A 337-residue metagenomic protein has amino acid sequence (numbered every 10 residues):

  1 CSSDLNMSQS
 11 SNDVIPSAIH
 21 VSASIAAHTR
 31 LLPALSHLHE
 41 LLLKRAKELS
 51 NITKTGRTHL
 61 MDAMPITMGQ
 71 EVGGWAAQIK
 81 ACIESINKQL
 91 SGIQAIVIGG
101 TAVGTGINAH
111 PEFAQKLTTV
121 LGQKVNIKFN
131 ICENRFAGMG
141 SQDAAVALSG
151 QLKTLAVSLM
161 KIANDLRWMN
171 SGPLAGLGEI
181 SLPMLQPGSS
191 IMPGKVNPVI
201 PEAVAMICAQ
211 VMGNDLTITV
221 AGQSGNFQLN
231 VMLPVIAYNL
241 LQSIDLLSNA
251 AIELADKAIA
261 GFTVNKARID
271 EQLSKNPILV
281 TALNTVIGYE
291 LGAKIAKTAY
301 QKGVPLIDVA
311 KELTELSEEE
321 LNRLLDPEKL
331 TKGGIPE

Functional and structural regions predicted by a protein language model:
C1-S2: Short, small-residue-biased leader/transition segments that mark boundaries at the very start of proteins
L5-S8, S17-I19, A23-A26, T298 (+1 more regions): N-terminal glycine-/lysine-enriched basic segments
M7, Q94-V97, L233, L313: Generic detector of bulky aromatic hydrophobic side chains
D13: Basic, ligand-binding patches in group-transfer machinery, especially extracytoplasmic/periplasmic segments
P16-H20, S24-H28, L32, E40-L43 (+2 more regions): Charged, flexible cofactor/metal-binding loops and thiol motifs
C82, E133, A137-S141, A145 (+2 more regions): Catalytic-core signal marking the mid-to-C-terminal active-site face
